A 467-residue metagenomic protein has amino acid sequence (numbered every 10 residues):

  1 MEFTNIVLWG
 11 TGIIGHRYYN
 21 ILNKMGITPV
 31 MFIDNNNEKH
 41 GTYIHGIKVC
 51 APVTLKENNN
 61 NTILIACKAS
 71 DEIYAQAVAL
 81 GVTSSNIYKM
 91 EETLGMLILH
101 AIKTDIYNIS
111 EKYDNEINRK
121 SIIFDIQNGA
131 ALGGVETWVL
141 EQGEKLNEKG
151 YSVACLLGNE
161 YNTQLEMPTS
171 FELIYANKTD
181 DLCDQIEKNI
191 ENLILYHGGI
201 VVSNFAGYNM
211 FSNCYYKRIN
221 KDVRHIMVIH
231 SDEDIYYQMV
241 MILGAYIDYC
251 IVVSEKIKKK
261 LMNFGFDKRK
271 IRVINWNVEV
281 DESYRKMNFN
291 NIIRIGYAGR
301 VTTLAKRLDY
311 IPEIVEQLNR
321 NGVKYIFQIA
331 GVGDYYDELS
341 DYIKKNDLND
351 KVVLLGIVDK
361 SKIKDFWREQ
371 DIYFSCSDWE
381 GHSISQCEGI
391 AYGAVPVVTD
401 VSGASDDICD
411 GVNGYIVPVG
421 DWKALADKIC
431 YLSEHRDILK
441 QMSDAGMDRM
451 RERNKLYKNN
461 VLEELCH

Functional and structural regions predicted by a protein language model:
I123-F124, M287-K306, P312-V315: Conserved donor-binding/catalytic core segment of Leloir-type glycosyltransferases
G133-E141, T302-Q317, D334-D337: A conserved mid-protein helix/loop that constitutes part of the nucleotide-sugar donor-binding site
S203-M210, I229: Short His-centered aromatic/hydrophobic patch
I357-V358, D365-Q370: Short alpha-helical donor nucleotide-sugar binding micro-motif in glycosyltransferases
C376-D378: Aromatic "clamp/platform" in nucleotide-sugar-dependent glycosyltransferases that forms part of the donor/acceptor
V395-V398: Short hydrophobic beta-strand element within catalytic cores of glycosyltransferases and related nucleotide-activated
D410-G411, Y415-W422, Y431-R436: Conserved acidic donor-binding segment of nucleotide-sugar-dependent glycosyltransferases
D437-C466: A charged, aromatic-enriched C-terminal amphipathic alpha-helix characteristic of glycosyltransferases across folds
